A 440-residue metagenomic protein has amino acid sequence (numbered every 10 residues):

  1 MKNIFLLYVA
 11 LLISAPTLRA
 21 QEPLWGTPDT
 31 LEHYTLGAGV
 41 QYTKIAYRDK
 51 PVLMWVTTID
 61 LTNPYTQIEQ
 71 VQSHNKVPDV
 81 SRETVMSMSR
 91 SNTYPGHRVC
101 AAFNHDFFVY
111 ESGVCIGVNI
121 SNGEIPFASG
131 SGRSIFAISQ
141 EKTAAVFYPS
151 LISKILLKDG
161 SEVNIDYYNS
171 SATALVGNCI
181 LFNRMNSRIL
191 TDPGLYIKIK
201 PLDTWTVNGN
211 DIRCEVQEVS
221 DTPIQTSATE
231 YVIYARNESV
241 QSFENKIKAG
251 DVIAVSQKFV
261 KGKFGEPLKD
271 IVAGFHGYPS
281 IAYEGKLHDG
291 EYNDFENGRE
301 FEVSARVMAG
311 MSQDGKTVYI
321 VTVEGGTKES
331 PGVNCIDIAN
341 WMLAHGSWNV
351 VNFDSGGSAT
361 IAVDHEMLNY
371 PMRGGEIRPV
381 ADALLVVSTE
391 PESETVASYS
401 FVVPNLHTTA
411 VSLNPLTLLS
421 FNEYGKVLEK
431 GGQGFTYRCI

Functional and structural regions predicted by a protein language model:
M1-E22: Bacterial Sec-dependent N-terminal signal peptides
Q21-N422, V427-L428, I440: Gly/Ser/Thr/Pro-rich low-complexity, intrinsically disordered segments
Q433-C439: Major-groove recognition helix of helix-turn-helix-like DNA-binding domains
